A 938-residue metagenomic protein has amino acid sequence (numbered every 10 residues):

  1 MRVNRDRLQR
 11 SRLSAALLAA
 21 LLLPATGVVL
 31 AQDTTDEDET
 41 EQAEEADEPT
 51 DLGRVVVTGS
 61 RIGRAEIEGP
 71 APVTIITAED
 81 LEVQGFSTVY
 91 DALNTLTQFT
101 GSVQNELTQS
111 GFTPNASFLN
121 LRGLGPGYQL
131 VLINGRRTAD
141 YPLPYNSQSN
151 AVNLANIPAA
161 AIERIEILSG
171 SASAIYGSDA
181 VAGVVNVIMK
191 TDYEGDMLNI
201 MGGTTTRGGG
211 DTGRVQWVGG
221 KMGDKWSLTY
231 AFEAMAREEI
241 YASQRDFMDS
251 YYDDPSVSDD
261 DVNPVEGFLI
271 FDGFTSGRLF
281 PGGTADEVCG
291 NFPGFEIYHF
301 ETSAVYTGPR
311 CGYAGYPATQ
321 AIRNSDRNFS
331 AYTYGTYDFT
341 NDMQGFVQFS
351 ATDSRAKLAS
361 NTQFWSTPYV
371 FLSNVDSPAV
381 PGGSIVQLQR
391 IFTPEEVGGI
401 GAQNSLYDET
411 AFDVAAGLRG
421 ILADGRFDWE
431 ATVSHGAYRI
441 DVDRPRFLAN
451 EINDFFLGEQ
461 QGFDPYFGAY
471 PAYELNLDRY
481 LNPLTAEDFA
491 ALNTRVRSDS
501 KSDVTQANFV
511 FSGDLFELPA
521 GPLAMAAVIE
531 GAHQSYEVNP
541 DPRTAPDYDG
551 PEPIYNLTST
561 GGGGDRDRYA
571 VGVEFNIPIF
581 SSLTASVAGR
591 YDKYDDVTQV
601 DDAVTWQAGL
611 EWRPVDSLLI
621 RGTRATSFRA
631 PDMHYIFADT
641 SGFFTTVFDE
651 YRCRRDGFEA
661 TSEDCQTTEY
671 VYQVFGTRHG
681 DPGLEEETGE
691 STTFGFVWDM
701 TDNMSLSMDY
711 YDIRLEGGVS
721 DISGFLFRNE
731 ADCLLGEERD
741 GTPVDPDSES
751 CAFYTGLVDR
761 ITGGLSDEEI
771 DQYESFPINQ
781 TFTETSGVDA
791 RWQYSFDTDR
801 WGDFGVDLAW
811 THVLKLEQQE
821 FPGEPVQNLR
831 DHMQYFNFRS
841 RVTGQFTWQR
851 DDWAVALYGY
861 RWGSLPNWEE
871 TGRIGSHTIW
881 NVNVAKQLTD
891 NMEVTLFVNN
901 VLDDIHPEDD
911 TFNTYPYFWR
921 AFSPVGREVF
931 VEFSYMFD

Functional and structural regions predicted by a protein language model:
R2-L96, Q216, G220, N341 (+5 more regions): N-terminal Sec signal peptide and the immediately downstream disordered periplasmic leader that contains the TonB box
A65, N94-R137: Extracytoplasmic beta-strand/coil segments of soluble accessory domains associated with Gram-negative outer-membrane
V89-A92, L96, S117-N120, V152-A155 (+2 more regions): N-terminal periplasmic accessory domains that precede and gate Gram-negative outer-membrane beta-barrel machines
R136-S169: Short acidic/polar hinge/loop motifs at secondary-structure boundaries that mediate gating or recognition
N146, I240, Q244-D253, D286 (+7 more regions): Surface-exposed, low-complexity loop segments enriched in small/polar and acidic residues
K225-L228, D342-G345, G425-W429, L523 (+10 more regions): Repeated loop/turn-to-beta-strand initiation elements of outer-membrane beta-barrel proteins
A449, S705, E716-G717, L814-E817 (+2 more regions): C-terminal beta-signal and adjacent terminal beta-strands/loops of Gram-negative outer-membrane beta-barrel proteins
F643, G802-Q887, L902: C-terminal beta-barrel architecture of Gram-negative outer-membrane proteins
